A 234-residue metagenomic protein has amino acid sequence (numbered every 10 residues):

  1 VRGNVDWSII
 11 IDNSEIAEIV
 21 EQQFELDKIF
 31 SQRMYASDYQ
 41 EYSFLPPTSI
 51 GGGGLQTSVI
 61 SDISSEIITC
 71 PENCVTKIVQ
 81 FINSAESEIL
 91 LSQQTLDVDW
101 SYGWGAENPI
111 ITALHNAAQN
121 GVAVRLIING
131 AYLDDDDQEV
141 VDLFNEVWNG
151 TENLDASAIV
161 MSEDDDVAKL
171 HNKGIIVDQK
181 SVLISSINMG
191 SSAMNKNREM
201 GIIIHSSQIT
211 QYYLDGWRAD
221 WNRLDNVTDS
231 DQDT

Functional and structural regions predicted by a protein language model:
V1-T234: Charged, low-complexity intrinsically disordered terminal segments
